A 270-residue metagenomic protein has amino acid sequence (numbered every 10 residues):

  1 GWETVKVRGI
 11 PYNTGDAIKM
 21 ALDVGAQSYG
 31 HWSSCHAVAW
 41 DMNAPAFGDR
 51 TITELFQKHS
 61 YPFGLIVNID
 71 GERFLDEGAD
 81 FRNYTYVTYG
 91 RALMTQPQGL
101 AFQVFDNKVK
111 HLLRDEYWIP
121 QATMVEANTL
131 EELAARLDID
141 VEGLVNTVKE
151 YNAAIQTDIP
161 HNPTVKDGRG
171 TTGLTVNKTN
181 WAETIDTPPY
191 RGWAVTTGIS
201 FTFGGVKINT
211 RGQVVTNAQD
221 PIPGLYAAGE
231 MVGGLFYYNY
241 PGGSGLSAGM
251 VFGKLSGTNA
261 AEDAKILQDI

Functional and structural regions predicted by a protein language model:
G1-A44, L246, L255: Glycine-rich loop(s) and the adjacent beta-strand/alpha-helix scaffold that form part
R8-I10, T53-K58, A79-D80, V195-G205: Short Gly/Pro-enriched turn/cap motifs at secondary-structure boundaries
A17-Q27, L137, V145-V148, A248-I270: Internal hydrophobic alpha-helix adjacent to the cofactor/substrate pocket in enzyme cavities
F47-Y86: Phosphate/diphosphate-binding loops
E72-A101, P221-Y237, P241: Gly/Pro-rich active-site capping loops and adjacent beta-alpha segments that organize cofactor/substrate pockets
Q103-H161: N-terminal leader/propeptide and maturation segments of large enzyme subunits in energy/redox metabolism and hydrolases
G143-N239: A glycine-rich dinucleotide-binding beta-alpha-beta segment and adjacent secondary-structure elements that constitute
V215-T216, D220-D269: Catalytic phosphate/nucleotide-handling subdomain of diverse soluble enzymes
